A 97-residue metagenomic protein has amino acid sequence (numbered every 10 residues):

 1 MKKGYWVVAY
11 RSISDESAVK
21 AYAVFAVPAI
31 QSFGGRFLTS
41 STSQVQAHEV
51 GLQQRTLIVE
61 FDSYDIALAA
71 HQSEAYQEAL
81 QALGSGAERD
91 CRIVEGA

Functional and structural regions predicted by a protein language model:
M1-R55, D62-L68, Q72, E95-A97: Short S/T/G/P-rich N-terminal loop/turn motif that feeds into the first structured element of a domain
A67-E88, R92: C-terminal structural segments of small proteins and small subunits
